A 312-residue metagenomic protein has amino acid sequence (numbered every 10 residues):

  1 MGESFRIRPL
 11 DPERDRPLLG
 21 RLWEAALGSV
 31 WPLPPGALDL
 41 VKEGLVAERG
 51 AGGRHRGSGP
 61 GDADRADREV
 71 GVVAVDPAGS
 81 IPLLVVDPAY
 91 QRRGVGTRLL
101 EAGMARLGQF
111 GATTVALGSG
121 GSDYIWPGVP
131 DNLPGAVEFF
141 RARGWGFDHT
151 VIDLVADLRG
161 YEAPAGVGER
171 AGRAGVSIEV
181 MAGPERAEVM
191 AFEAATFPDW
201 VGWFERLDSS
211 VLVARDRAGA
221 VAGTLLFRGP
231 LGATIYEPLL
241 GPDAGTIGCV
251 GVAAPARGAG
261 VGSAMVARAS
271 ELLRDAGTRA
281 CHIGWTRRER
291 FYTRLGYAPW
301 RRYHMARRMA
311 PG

Functional and structural regions predicted by a protein language model:
M1-P35, V46, R68-E69, V151 (+3 more regions): Short amphipathic alpha-helix that is part of the acyltransferase structural core
A26-L45, D67, G71-G79, F197-V252: A conserved beta-strand-loop-helix scaffold within acyl/acetyltransferase catalytic domains
R49-R68, A163-V167: Intrinsically disordered, low-complexity terminal tails and inter-domain linkers enriched for S/T/G/P/D/E
G71, H149-I152, A222-G223, R301: A structural microfeature
I81, V115-L117, I247, C281-G284: Conserved hydrophobic beta-strand within the GNAT/NAT acetyltransferase core sheet that lines the active-site cleft
I81-Q91, G120-D123, I247-R257: A short, internal acetyl-CoA/4′-phosphopantetheine-binding micro-motif in the GNAT/acyltransferase core
R92-Q109, C249-V252, G258-E271, D275 (+2 more regions): Conserved acetyl-CoA-binding loop-helix of GNAT-fold acetyltransferases
E101-A174, A306-R308: Acyl-donor-binding surface of acyltransferase catalytic domains
